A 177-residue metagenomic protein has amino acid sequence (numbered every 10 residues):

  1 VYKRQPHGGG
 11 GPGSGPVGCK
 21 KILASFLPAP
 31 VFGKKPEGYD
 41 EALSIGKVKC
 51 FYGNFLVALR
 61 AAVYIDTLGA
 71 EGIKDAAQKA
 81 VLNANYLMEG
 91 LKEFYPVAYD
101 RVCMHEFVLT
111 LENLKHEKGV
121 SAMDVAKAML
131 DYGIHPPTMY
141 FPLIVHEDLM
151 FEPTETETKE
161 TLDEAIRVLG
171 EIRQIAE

Functional and structural regions predicted by a protein language model:
V1-Y2: Short, small-residue-biased leader/transition segments that mark boundaries at the very start of proteins
H7-S14, L56, R60, V102 (+1 more regions): Short, solvent-exposed loop/turn segments at the edges of secondary structure
P12-M88: Mobile "lid/hinge" segments at catalytic clefts and subdomain interfaces of large enzymes
S44-V48, I65-E177: Non-catalytic terminal extensions of PLP-dependent enzymes
